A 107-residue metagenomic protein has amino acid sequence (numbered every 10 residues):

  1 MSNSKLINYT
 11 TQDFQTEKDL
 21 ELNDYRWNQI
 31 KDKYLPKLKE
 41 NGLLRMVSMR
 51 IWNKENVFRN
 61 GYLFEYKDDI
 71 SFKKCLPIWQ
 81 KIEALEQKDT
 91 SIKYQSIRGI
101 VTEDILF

Functional and structural regions predicted by a protein language model:
M1-N3, K39-G61, A84-F107: Glycine-rich beta-strand-turn "strand-cap" elements at beta-sheet edges
S2-L6, T11-D13, E17-N28, K67 (+2 more regions): N-proximal accessory regions
L6-F14, R45-Q80: Short, well-ordered beta-strand segments in beta-rich or mixed alpha/beta enzyme and ligand-binding folds
K18-S48, Q80-E86: Short amphipathic alpha-helical segments
